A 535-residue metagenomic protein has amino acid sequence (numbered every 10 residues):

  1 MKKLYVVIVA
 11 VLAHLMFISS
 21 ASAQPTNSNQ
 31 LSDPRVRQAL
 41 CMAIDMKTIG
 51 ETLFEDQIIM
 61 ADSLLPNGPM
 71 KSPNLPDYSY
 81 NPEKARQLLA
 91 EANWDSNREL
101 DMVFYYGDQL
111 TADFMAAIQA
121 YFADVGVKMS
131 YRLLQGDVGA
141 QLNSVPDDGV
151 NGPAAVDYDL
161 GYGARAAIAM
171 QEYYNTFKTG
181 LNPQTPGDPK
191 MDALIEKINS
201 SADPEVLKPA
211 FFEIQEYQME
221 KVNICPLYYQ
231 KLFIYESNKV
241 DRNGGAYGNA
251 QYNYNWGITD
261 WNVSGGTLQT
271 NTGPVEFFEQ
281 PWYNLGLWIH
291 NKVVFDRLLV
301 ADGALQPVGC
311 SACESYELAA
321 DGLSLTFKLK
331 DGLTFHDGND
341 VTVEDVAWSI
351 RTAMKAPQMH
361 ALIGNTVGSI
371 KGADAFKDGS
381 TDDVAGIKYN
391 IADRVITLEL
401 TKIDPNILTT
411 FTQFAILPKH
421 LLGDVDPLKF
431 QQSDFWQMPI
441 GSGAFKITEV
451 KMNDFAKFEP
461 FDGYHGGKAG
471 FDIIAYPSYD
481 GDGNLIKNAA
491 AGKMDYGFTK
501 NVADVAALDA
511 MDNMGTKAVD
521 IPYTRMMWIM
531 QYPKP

Functional and structural regions predicted by a protein language model:
Y5, K328, L362-D424: Surface-exposed binding/hinge segments that line and control ligand-binding clefts or catalytic entry sites
S22-A61, E99-Q109, A202-V222, T342-R351 (+5 more regions): Alpha-helical secondary-structure segments
P25, N29, P34-Q38, G50 (+3 more regions): Extracytoplasmic/peripheral linker and loop segments enriched in polar/acidic and small residues with frequent Thr/Pro
N27, M42, I59-E91, Y106-D113 (+4 more regions): Structural transition elements
I58, A90-A164, P204, L232 (+3 more regions): Ligand/substrate-recognition segments at binding pockets and active sites
K128-S130, D137, T352, S433-W436 (+1 more regions): Ligand-site clamp/hinge motif
I234-T267: Long beta-strand-rich cores associated with HINT superfamily self-processing modules
N271-A320, I440-G441: N-terminal lobe/hinge region of extracytoplasmic solute-binding protein
